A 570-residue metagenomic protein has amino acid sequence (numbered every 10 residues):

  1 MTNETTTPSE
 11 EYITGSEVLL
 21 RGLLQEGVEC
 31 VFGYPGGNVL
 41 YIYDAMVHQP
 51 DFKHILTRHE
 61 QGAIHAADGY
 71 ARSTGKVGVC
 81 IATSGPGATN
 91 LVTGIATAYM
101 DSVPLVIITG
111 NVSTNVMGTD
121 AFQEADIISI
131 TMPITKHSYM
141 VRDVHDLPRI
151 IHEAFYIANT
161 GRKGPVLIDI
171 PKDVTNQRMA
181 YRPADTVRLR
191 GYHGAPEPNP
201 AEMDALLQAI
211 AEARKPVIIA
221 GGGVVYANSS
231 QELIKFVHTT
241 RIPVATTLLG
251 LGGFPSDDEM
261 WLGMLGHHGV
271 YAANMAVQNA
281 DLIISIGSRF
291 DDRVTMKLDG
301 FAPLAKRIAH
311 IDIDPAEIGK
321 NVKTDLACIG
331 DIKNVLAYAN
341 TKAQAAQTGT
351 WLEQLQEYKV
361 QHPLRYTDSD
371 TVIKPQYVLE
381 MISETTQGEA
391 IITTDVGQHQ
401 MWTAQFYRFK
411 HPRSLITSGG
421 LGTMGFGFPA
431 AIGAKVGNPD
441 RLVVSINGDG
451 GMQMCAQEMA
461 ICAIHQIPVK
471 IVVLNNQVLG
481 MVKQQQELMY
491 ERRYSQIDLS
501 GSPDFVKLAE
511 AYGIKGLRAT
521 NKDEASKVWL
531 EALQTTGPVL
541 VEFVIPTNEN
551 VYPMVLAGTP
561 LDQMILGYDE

Functional and structural regions predicted by a protein language model:
T2-E10, H145, A305, A309-Q398 (+3 more regions): Phosphate/pyrophosphate-binding active-site segments
T2-Q344, M381, T385-G388, I461 (+5 more regions): N-terminal alpha/beta PP-like core and its mobile active-site loop of ThDP/TPP-dependent enzymes
S16-L20, L24, V28-E29, I42-M46 (+1 more regions): Active-site diphosphate/adenylate-binding microenvironment
G36-V39, G85, S102, D292 (+3 more regions): Glycine-rich phosphate/pyrophosphate-binding beta-alpha loops
I108, M117, F122-Q123, I318-N321 (+4 more regions): Thiamine diphosphate
Y139-R142, S369, L517: Glycine- and charged-residue-rich phosphate/anionic-cofactor binding loop of Rossmann-like
L167, H310, T393, I446-N447: Generic enzyme active-site microenvironment
V237, V277, P375, C455 (+1 more regions): Active-site-proximal structural scaffolding
